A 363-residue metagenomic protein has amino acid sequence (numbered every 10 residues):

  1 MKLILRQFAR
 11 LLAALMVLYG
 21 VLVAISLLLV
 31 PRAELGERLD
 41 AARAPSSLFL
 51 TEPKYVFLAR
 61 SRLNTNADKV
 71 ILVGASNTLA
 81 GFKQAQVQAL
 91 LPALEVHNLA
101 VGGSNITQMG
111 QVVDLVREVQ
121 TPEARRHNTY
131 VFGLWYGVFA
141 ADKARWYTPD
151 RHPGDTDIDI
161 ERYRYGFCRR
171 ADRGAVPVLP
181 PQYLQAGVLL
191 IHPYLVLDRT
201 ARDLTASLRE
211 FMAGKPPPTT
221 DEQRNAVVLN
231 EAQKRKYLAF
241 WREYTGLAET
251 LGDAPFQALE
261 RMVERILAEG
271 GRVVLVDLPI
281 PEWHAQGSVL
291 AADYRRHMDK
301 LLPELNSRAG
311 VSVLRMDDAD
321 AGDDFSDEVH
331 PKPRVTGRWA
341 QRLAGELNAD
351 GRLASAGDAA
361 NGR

Functional and structural regions predicted by a protein language model:
R6-L29: Hydrophobic membrane-insertion alpha-helices, especially the h-region of bacterial N-terminal signal peptides
L28-N98, Q108-L115: Membrane/wall-proximal cationic-aromatic binding patches
V73-F167: Membrane-embedded segments
Y147-E269, G362-R363: Secreted/periplasmic serine-hydrolase-like ester/acetyl group-modifying domain
L190-H192, V263-L290: Active-site segments of SGNH/GDSL-like serine hydrolases that catalyze O-acetyl group transfer/hydrolysis on lipids
E282-R315: Substrate-gating cap/lid alpha-helix
M298-L301, D320, V329-P331: C-terminal soluble interaction/assembly domains
D327-R363: Histidine-centered active-site loop/cap adjacent to the catalytic His in serine esterases/O-acetyl transfer systems
